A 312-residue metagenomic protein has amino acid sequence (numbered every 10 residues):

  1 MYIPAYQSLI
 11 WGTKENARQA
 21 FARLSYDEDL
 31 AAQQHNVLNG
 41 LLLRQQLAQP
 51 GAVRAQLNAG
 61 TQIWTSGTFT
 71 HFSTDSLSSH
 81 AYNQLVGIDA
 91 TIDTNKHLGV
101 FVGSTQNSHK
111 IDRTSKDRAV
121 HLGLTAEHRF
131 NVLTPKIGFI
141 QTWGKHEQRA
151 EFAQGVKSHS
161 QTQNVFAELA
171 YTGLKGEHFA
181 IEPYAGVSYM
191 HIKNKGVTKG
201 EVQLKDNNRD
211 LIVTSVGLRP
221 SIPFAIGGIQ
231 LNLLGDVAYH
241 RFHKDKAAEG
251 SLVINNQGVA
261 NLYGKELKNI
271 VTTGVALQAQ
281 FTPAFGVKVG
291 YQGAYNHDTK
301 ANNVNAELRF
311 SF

Functional and structural regions predicted by a protein language model:
Y6-I181, Q292, N296-D298: Outer membrane beta-barrel translocator domains of Type V secretion systems
T13-N16, R23, Q33, K193-K205 (+1 more regions): Short, flexible active-site loops
V86-A90, L124-H128, F139-Q141, A167-Y171 (+6 more regions): Residues on the lipid-exposed face of transmembrane beta-strands in outer-membrane beta-barrel proteins
D93, R129-N131, L174-E177, G200 (+2 more regions): Short strand-coil-strand connectors
L98, N207-F312: Outer membrane beta-barrel transmembrane domains
K110-R113, K145-H159, H191-L211, H243-N269: Solvent-exposed, glycine/polar-rich loop segments of beta-barrel outer-membrane systems
G176-E182, I192-G196, I226-N232: Short, structured loop/turn "capping" segments at alpha-beta junctions
